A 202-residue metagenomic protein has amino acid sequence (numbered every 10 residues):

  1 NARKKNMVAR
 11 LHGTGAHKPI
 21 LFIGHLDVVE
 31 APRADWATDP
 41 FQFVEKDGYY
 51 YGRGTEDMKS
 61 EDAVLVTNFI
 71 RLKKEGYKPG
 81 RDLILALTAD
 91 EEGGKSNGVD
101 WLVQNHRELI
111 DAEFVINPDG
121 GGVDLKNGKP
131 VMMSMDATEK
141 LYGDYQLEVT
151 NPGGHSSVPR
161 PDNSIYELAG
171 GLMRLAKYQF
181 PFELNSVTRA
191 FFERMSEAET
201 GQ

Functional and structural regions predicted by a protein language model:
N1-H17, F41-V44: A non-catalytic alpha/beta surface segment that caps or lines the substrate-entry region of metallo-dependent hydrolase
R3-V8, Y49, G54-T55, G121: Cysteine-centered functional microenvironments
K4, H17, T38, G80 (+3 more regions): Short, solvent-exposed loop/turn segments at the edges of secondary structure
G15-A16, L26-E30, D90-G93, G120-D124 (+1 more regions): Solvent-exposed loop/turn segments at secondary-structure junctions within structured extracellular/periplasmic domains
H17-I84: Active-site metal-coordination/substrate-binding segment of hydrolases, especially metallo-dependent peptidases
E56-S134: Acidic/histidine-rich catalytic neighborhood of metal-dependent amide-processing enzymes
R107-D111, G121-K129, D136-D144, S156-Q202: Acidic-enriched catalytic cores of C-N bond-cleaving enzymes acting on peptides and small amides
